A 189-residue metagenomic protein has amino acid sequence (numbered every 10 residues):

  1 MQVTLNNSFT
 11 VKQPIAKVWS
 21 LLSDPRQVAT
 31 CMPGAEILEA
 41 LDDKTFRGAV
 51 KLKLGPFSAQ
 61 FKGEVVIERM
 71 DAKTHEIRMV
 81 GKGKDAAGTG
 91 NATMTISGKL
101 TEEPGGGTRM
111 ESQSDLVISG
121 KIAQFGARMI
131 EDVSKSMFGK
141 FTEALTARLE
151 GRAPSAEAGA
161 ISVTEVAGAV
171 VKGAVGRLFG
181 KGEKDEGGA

Functional and structural regions predicted by a protein language model:
M1, A40, G55-A59, G88-A92 (+1 more regions): A generic structural micro-feature
M1-T45, A49-K53, V163-A189: Hydrophobic ligand-binding cavity/cleft-lining segments
Q2-S8, T45-R47, Q60-K62, E76 (+2 more regions): Intrinsic-disorder/low-complexity, polar/charged segments enriched in Ser/Thr/Lys/Arg/Asp/Glu/Gln
S8-T10, K51-K53, V66, K99-T101 (+1 more regions): Generic structural detector for well-ordered beta-strands
V18-L22, V28, I67, S112 (+1 more regions): Hydrophobic pocket/interface hotspot
A40-G83, A189: Glycine-rich portal/gate segments that line the openings of hydrophobic small-molecule binding cavities
R69, K82-V133: Beta-strand/loop substructures that line and gate deep hydrophobic ligand-binding cavities in soluble
K121-A160, A167, V171: A conserved amphipathic terminal alpha-helix motif
